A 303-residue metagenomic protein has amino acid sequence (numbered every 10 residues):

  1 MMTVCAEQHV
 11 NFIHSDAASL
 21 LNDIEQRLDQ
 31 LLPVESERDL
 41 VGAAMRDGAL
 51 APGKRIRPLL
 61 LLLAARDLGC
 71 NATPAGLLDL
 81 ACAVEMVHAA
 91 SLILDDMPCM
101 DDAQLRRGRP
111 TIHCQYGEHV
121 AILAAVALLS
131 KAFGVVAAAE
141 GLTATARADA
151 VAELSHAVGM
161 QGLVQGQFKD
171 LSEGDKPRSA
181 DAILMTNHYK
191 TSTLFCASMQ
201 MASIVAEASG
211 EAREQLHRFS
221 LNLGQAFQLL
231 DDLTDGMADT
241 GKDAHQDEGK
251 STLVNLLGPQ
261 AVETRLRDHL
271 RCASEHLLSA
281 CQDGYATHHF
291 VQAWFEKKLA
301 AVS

Functional and structural regions predicted by a protein language model:
M1-L32: N-terminal amphipathic/basic leader segments beginning at the initiator methionine
E37-L299: Mg2+-dependent prenyl diphosphate-binding active-site environment of isoprenoid biosynthetic enzymes
